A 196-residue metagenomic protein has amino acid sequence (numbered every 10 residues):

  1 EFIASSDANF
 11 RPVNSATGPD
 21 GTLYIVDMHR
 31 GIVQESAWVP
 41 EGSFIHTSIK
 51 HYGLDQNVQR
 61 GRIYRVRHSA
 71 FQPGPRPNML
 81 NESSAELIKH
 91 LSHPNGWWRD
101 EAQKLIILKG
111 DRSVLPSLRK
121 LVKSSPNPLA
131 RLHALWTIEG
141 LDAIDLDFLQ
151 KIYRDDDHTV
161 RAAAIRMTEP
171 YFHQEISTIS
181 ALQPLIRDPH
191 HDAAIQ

Functional and structural regions predicted by a protein language model:
E1-D7, A37, I176-H190: A compositional/structural signature marking long, glycine- and acidic/polar-rich segments with frequent tryptophans
E1-E86, W97-W98, L105-L108: Beta-propeller domains with acidic blade repeats across secreted/periplasmic ectodomains and cytosolic WD/CNH propellers
N81-I88, D111-K123, D142-R154, H173-I186: Amphipathic alpha-helical scaffolding segments comprising HEAT/armadillo-like alpha-solenoid repeats
H93, E101-G110, L115, R119-K120 (+1 more regions): Cofactor-pocket helix-loop regions in the catalytic cores of large enzyme subunits
G96-W97, N127-L129, H158-T159, I176 (+2 more regions): Alpha-helix N-cap/helix-start positions at coil->helix boundaries
R99-D100, L129-L132, A162-A163, S180 (+1 more regions): Alpha-solenoid HEAT/ARM repeat scaffold
